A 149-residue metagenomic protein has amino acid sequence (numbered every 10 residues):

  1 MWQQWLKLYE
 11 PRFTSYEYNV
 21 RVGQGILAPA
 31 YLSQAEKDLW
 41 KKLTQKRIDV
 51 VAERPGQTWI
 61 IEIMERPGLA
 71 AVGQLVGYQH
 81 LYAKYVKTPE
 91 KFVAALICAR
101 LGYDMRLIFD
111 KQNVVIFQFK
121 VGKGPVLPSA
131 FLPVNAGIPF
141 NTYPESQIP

Functional and structural regions predicted by a protein language model:
M1-P149: Charged, terminal alpha-helix-loop-beta segments that serve as non-catalytic nucleic-acid engagement and/or assembly
